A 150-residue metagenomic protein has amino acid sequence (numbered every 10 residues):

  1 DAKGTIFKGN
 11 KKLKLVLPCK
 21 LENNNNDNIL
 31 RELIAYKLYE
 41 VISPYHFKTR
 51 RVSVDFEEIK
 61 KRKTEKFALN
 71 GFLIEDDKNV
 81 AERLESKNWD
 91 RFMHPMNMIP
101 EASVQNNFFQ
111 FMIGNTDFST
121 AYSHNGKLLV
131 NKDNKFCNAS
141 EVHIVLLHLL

Functional and structural regions predicted by a protein language model:
D1-L150: Phosphate/dinucleotide-binding and metal-coordinating scaffold of catalytic cores in nucleotide-dependent enzymes
